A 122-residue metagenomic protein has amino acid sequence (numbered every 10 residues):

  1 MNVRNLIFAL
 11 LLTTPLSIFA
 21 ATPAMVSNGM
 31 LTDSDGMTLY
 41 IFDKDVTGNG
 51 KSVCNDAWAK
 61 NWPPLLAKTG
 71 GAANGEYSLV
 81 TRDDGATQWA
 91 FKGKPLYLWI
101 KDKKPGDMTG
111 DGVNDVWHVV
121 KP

Functional and structural regions predicted by a protein language model:
M1-N2: N-terminal secretory signal peptides that target proteins for export/translocation
I7-S17: Bacterial N-terminal signal peptides
F19-P122: Compact beta-sheet-dominated domain cores in extracellular/mature segments
